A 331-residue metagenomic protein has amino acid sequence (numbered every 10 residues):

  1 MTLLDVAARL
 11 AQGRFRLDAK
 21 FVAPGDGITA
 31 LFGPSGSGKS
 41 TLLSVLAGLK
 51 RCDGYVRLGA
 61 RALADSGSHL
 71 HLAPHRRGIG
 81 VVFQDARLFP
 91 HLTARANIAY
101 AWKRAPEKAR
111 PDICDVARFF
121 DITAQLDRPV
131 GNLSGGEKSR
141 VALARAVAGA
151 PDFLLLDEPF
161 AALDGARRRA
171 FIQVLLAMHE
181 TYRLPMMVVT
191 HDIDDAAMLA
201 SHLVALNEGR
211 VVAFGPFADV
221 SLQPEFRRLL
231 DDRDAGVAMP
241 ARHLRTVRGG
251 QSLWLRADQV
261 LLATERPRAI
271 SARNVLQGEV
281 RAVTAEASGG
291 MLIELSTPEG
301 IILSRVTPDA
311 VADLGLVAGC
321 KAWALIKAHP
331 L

Functional and structural regions predicted by a protein language model:
R61-D65, R110-Q125, L176-A177: Conserved ABC ATPase "signature" region
L63-G80, R104: ABC ATPase NBD coupling module
P129-L133, E137: Conserved ABC ATPase signature
A148-D152: A short, proline-enriched helix->beta-strand linker immediately N-terminal to the Walker B motif in ABC-type P-loop
L154-E158: Catalytic Walker B motif of ABC-type/P-loop ATPase nucleotide-binding domains
L176, E180, T190-R248, A257-D258: Internal alpha/beta loop-helix hairpins
A238, H243-T284, I301, R305-L331: Glycine/charge-rich catalytic "coupling/switch" loops of P-loop NTPases
